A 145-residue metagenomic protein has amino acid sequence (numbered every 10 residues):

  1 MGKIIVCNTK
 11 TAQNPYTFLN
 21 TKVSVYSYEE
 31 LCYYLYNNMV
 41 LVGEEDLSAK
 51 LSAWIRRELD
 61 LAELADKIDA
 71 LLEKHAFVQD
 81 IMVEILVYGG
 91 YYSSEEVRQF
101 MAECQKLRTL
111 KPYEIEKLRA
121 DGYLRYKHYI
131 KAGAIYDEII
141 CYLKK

Functional and structural regions predicted by a protein language model:
M1-P112: Long, contiguous interaction/recruitment modules in multidomain scaffold/adaptor proteins
Q105-Y142: Alpha-helical segment of the N-proximal tetratricopeptide repeat
